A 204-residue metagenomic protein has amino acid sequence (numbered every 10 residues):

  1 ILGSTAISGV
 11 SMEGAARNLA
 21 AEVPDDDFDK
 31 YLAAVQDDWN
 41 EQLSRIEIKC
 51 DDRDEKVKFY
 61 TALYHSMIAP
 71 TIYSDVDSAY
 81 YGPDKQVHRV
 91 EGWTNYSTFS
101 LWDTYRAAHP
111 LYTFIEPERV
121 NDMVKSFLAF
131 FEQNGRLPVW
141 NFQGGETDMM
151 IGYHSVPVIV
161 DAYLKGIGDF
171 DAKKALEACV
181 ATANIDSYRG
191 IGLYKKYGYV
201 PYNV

Functional and structural regions predicted by a protein language model:
I1-N95, A129, R136-V139, G168-Y188: Acidic/polar, glycine-enriched structural segments that form the non-catalytic walls/loops of the carbohydrate-binding
C50, T94, L111-I115, G145: Hydrophobic alpha-helical bundle architecture
D54-E55, T94-D103, T147-S155: Secondary-structure capping and boundary motifs in well-ordered enzyme cores
T61-D75, S97-V120, V160-K165: Alpha-helical support elements that line or immediately flank enzyme active sites and cofactor-binding pockets
G92, R106-H109, W140-G144: Short acidic, glycine/Ser/Thr-rich loop/turn "cap" segments at secondary-structure junctions
R119-D122, S126-V204: Active-site cavity-forming subdomains of large catalytic enzyme subunits
